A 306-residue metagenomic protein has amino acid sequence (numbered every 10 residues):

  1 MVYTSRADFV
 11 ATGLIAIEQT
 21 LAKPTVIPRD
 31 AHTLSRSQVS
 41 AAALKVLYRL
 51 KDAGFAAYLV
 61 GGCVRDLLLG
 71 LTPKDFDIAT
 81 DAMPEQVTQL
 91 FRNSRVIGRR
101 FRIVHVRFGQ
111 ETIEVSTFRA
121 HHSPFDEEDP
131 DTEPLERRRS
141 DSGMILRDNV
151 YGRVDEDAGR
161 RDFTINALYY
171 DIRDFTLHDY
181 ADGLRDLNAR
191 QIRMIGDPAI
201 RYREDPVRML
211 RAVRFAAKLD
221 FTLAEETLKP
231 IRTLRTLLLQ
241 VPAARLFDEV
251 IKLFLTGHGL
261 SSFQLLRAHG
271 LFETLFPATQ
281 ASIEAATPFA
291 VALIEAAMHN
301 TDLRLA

Functional and structural regions predicted by a protein language model:
M1-A306: Catalytic cores of the polymerase beta-like nucleotidyltransferase superfamily and closely associated nucleotide
